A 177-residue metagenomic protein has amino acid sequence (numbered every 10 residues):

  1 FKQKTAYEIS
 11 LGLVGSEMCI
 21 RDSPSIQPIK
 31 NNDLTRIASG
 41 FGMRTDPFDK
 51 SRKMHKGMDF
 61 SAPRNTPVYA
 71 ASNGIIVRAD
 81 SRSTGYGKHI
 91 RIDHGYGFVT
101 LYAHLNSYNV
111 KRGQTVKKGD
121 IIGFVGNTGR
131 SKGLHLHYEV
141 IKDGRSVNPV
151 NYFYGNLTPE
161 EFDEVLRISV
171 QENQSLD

Functional and structural regions predicted by a protein language model:
F1, C19, G133-H135: Intrinsically disordered, low-complexity regions enriched for glutamine and histidine
F1-K2, G119: Short hydrophobic/aromatic segments of transmembrane alpha-helices and their interfaces
K2-Q3, R21, R44, I76: Generic preference for well-ordered secondary structure
Q3-I20: Short, small-residue-biased leader/transition segments that mark boundaries at the very start of proteins
Y7-I9, S25-I26, A79-D80: Short, flexible, glycine/charge-rich loop motifs used to bind or transfer phosphoryl groups or to couple energy/partner
S16-E17, R21-K30: Long amphipathic alpha-helical scaffold segments
I29-E172: Catalytic cores of peptidoglycan-degrading enzymes
L176-D177: Short, solvent-exposed mixed-charge patches
